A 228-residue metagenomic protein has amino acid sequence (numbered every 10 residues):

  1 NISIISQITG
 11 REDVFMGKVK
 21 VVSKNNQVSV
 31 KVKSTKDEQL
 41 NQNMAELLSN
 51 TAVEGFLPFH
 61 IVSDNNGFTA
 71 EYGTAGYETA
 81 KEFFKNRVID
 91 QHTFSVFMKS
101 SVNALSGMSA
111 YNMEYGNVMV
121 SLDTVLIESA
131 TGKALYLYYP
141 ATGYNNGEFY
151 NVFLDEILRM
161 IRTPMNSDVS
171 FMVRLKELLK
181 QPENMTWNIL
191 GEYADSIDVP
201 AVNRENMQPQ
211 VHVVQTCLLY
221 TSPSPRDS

Functional and structural regions predicted by a protein language model:
N1-F15: Short, Lys/Arg-enriched N-terminal segments with co-localized hydrophobic residues within the first ~10-30 amino acids
F15-L48: ATP-binding glycine-rich loop module of kinase domains
L47-T93: Conserved structural core of kinase catalytic domains
R87-Y115: Conserved kinase catalytic-core helix
S109-E128: Catalytic-loop of the protein kinase fold
E128-N203: C-lobe/activation-segment region of protein kinase-like
Q208-L218: Regulatory extensions appended to serine/threonine kinase catalytic cores
Y220-D227: Conserved small/polar residues in nucleotide/adenosyl-binding loops
